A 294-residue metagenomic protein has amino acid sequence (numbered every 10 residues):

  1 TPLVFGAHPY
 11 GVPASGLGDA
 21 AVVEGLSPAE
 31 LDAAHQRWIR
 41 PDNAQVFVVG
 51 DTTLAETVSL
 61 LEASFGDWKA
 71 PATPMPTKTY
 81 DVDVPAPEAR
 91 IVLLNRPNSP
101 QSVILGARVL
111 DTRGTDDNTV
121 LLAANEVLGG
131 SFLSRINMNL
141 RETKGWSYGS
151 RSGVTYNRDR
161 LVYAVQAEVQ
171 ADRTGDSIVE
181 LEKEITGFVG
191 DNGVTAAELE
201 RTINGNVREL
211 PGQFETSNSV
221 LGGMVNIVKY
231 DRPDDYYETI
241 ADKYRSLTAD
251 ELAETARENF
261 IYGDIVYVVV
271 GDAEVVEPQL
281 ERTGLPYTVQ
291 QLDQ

Functional and structural regions predicted by a protein language model:
T1-N43, D67-T115, E126-G175, A197 (+3 more regions): Non-catalytic beta-strand/loop surface segments
G50-A55, Q170-T174, D272-E274: Helix N-cap motif at beta-to-alpha junctions
S59, R113-N118, T174-I178, P278-Q279: Solvent-exposed, non-transmembrane alpha-helical starts
A63-A72, K183-N192, R282-L292: A common structural junction motif
S150, L181, T202, V220-V225 (+1 more regions): Generic long, charged, amphipathic alpha-helical segments
A167-T195: Extended amphipathic alpha-helical segments enriched in small hydrophobics
E200-V207, P211: Small-residue-rich helix-loop
